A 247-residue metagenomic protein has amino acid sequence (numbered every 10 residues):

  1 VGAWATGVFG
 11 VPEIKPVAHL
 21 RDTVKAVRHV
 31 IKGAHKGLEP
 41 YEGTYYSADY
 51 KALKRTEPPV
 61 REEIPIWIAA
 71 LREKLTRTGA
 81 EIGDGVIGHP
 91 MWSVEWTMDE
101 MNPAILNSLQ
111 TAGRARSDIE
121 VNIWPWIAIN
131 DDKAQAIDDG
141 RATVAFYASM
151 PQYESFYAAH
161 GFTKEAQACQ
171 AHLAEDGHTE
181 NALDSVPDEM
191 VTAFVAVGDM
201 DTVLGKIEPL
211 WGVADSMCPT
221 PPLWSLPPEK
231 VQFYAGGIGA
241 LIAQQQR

Functional and structural regions predicted by a protein language model:
V1-R247: Active-site-adjacent structural elements that line small-molecule/cofactor binding pockets in enzymes
